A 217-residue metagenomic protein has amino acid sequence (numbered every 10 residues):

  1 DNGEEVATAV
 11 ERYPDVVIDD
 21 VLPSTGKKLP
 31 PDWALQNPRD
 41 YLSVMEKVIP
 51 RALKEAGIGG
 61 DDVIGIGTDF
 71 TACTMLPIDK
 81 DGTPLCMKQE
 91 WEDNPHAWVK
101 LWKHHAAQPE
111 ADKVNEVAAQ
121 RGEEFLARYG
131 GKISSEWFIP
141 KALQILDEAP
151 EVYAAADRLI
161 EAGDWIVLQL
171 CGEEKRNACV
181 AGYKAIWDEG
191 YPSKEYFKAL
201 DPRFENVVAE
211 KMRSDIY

Functional and structural regions predicted by a protein language model:
D1-K88, E92, A127, A155 (+1 more regions): N-terminal glycine/serine-rich phosphate-binding loop of ATP-dependent small-molecule kinases, especially carbohydrate
W33, P38-S43, W102, V117 (+2 more regions): Tryptophan-centric aromatic hotspots in well-structured domains and transmembrane helices
L76, C86-M87, E110-A111, Q169-L170 (+1 more regions): Short helix/loop capping segments that flank catalytic or ligand/cofactor-binding pockets
I78-D81, K113-V117: Residue-level signal for well-ordered alpha-helical positions
H96-N115: Short alpha-helix plus adjacent loop in nuclease-associated cores
H105, N115-Y217: Gly/Ser/Thr-rich active-site cleft segment
